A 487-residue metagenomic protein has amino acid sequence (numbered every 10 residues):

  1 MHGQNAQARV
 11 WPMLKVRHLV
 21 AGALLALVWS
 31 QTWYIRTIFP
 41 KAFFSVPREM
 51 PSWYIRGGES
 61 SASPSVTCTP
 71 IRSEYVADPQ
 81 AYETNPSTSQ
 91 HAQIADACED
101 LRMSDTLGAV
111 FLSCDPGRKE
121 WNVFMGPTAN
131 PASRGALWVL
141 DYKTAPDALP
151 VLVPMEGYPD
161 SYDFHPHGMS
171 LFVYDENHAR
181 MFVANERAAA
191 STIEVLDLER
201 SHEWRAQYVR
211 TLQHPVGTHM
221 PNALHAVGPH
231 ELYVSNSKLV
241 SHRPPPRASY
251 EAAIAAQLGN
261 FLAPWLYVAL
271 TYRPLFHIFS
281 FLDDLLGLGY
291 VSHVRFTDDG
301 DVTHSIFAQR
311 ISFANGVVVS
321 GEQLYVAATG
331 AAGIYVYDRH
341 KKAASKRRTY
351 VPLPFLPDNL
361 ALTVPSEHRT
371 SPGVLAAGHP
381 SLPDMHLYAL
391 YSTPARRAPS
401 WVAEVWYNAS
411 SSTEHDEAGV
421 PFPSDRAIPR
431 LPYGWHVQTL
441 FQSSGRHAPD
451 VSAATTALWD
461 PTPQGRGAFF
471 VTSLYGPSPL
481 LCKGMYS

Functional and structural regions predicted by a protein language model:
T32, R36-A42, V46, S320 (+3 more regions): Loop/turn-rich, solvent-exposed surfaces of beta-rich toroidal or solenoidal domains
R36-A97, D147-E156, R205-V209, D301-V302 (+1 more regions): A short helix->beta-strand "capping" segment at the edge of beta-propeller domains
A92, A97-D100, L107, P116-D175: Blade-loop segments of beta-propeller domains
I94-M103, Y158-V173, Y208-E231, L266-L270 (+4 more regions): Beta-rich, blade/repeat-based domains predominating in secreted/periplasmic proteins but also intracellular
S104, V110-E120, R180-R187, L232-K238 (+3 more regions): Conserved beta-strand positions in repeat-built beta-propeller and related beta-rich domains
P127-T144, A190-H202, E251-T297, Y391-S411 (+1 more regions): Beta-propeller blade signature
P150-H242, R247-T271, F276-H277: Asp-box/WD-like beta-propeller blade repeats and closely related beta-sheet repeat scaffolds
V451-S487: Blade-level signature of beta-propeller repeat domains, shared across WD40, Kelch, NHL, RCC1 and BNR/Asp-box propellers
